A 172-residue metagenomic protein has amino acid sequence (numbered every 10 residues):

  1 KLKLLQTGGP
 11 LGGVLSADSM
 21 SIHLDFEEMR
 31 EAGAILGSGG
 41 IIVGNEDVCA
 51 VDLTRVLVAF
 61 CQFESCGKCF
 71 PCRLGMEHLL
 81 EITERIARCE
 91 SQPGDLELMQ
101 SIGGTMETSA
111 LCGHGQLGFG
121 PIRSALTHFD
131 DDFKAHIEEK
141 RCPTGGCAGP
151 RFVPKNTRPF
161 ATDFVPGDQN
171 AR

Functional and structural regions predicted by a protein language model:
K1-A171: Redox cofactor-anchoring modules in respiratory/redox and cofactor-processing assemblies
